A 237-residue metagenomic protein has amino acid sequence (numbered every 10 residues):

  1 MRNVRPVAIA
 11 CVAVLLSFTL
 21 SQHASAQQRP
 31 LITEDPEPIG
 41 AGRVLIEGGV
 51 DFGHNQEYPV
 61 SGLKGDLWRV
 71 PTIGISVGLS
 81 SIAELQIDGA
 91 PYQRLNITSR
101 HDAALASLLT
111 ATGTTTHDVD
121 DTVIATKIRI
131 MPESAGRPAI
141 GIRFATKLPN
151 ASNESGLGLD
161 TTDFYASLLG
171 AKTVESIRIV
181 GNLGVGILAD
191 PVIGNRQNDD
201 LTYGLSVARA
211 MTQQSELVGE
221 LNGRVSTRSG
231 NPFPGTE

Functional and structural regions predicted by a protein language model:
M1-P6: N-terminal secretory signal peptides that target proteins for export/translocation
V7-I9, L67: Short hydrophobic/aromatic segments of transmembrane alpha-helices and their interfaces
I9-S21: Bacterial N-terminal signal peptides
S25-E237: Transmembrane beta-barrel domains of Gram-negative outer membranes and organellar outer membranes
